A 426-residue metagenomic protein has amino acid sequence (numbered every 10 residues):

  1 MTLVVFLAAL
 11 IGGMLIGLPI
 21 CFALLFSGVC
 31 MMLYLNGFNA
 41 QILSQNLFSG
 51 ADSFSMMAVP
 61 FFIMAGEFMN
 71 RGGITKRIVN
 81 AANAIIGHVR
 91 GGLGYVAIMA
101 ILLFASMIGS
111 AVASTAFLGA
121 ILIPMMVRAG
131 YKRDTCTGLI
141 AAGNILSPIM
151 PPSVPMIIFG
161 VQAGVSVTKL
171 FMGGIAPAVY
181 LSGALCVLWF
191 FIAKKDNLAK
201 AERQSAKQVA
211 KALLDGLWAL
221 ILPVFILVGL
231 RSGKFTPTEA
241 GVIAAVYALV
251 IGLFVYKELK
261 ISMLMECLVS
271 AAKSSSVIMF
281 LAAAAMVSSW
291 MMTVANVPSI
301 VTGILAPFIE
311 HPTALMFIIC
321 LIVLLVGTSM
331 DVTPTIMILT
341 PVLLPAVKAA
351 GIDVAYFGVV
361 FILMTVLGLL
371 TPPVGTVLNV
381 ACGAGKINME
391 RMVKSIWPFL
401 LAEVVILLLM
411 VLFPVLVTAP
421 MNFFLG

Functional and structural regions predicted by a protein language model:
M1-G426: Alpha-helical transmembrane segments of multi-pass membrane transport proteins
